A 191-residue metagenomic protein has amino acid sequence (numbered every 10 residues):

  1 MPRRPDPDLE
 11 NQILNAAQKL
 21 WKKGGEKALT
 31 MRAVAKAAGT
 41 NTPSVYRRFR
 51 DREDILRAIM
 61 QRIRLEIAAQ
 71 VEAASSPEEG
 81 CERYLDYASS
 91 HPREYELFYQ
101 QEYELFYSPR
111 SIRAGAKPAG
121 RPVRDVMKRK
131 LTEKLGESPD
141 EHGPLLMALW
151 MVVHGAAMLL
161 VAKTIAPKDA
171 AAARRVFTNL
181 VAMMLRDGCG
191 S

Functional and structural regions predicted by a protein language model:
M1-P7, K19, S191: N-terminal intrinsically disordered/low-complexity leader segments
P7-Q18, K22, K27-A28, G39 (+4 more regions): An amphipathic alpha-helix adjacent to DNA-recognition modules
K27-A28, E137-D140: Short, charged helix-capping/linker segments at alpha-helix termini
R32-K36, V45: Append "Primarily bacterial transcriptional regulators
A58, A69-E96, P122, L145-L149: Hydrophobic alpha-helical connector segments
S90-S111, D125, M158-A166: Amphipathic alpha-helical segments used for helix-helix packing
Y107-G136, G143-A148, A171, R175-R186: Amphipathic alpha-helical packing segments from all-alpha helical-bundle domains
W150-K168, M183-S191: Amphipathic C-terminal alpha-helical segment
